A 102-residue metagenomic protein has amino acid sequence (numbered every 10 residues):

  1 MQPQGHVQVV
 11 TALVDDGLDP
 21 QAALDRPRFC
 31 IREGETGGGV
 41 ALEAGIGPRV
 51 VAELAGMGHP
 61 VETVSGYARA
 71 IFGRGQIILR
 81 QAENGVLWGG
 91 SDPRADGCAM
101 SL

Functional and structural regions predicted by a protein language model:
M1-S65: Proteins synthesized as precursors that undergo proteolytic processing into mature forms
G45-L102: Cofactor-centric catalytic regions
